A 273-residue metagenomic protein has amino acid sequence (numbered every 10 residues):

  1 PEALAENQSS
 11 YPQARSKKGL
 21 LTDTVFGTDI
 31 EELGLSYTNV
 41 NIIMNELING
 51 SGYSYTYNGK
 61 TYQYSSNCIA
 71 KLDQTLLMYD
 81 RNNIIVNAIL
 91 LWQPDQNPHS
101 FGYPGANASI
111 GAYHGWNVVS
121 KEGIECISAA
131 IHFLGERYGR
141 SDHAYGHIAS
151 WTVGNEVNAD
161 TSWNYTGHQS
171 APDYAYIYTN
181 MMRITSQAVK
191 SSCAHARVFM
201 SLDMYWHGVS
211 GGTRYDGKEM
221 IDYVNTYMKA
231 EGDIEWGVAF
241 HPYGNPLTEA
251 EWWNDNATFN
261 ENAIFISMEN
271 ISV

Functional and structural regions predicted by a protein language model:
P1, A5-E6, E31, R81 (+2 more regions): Polar low-complexity intrinsically disordered regions
E2, V25-F26, S54-N58, Y62-C68 (+3 more regions): Poly-acidic low-complexity segments
E2-I43: Boundary/entry segment of secreted carbohydrate-active catalytic domains
Q13, A130, E136, H147 (+1 more regions): Noncatalytic carbohydrate-binding groove/subsite architecture in carbohydrate-active enzymes
L20-F26, K71-Q74, Y223: Short alpha-helical segments and helix-capping/turn motifs at coil-helix boundaries
D29, D142, M228-K229: A general structural signal for stabilizing positions within well-ordered secondary structure
L33-S210, N245: Substrate-binding cleft and catalytic face of glycoside hydrolase catalytic domains, especially the flexible beta-alpha
